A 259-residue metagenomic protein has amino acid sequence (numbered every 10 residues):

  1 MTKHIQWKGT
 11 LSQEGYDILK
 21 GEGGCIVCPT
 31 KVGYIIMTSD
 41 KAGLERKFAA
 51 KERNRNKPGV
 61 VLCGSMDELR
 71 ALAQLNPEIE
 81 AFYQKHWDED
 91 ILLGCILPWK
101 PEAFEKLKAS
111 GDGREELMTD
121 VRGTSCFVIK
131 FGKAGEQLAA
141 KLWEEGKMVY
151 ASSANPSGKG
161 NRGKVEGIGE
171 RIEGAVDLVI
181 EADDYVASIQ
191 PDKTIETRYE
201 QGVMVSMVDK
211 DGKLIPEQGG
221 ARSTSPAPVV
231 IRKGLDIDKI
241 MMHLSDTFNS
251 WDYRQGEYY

Functional and structural regions predicted by a protein language model:
M1-Y259: Active-site-adjacent structural elements in enzyme catalytic cores
